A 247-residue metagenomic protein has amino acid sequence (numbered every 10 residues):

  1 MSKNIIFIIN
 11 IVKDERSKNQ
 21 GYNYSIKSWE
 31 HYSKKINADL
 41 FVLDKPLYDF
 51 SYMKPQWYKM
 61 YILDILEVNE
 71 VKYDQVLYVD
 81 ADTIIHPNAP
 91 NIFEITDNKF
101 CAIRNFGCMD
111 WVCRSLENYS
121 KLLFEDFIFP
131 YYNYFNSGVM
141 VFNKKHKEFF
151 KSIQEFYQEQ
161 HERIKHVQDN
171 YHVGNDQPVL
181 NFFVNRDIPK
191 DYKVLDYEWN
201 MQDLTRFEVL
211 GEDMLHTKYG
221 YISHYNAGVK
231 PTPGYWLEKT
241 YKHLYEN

Functional and structural regions predicted by a protein language model:
M1-Y61, I65-Y73, P189, N226-V229 (+1 more regions): N-terminal anchoring/stem segment of glycosyltransferases
I9, L43-K45, I103, L195-E198: Conserved beta-strand termini and adjacent loop/short-helix elements that scaffold enzyme active sites in alpha/beta
I26-K27, I85-P90, E198-N200: Short, polar loop motifs at secondary-structure junctions
P46-S51, C108-D110, N200-T205, K230-P231: A short acidic, often aromatic-flanked loop/helix-cap motif at beta-alpha or helix-coil junctions that lines enzyme
P55-E117, V141-F142, H146, F150: GT-A fold catalytic core of metal-dependent nucleotide-sugar glycosyltransferases, centered on the diacidic
D82-E94, Y219, H224-N247: Charged, low-complexity C-terminal accessory regions
E117-Y131, E148: Short, flexible, basic/aromatic active-site loop/helix in glycosyltransferases
Y132-Y235: Catalytic core and acceptor-binding pocket of nucleotide-sugar-dependent glycosyltransferases
